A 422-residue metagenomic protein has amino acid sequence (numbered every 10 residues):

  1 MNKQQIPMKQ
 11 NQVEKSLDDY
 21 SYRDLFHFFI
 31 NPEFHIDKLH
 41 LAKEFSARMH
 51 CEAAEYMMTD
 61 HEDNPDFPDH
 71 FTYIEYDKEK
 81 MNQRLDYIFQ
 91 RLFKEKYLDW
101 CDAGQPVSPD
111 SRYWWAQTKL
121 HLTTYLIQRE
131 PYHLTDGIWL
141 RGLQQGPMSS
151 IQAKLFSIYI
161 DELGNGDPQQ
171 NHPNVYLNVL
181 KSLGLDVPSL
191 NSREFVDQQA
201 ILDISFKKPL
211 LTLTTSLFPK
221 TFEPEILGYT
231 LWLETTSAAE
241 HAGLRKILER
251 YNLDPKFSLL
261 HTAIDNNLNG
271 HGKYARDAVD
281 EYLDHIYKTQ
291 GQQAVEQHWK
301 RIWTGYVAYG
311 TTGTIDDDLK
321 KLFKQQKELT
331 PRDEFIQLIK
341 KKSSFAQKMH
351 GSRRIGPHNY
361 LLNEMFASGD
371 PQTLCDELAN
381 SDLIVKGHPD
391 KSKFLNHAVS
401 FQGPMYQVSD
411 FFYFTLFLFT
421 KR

Functional and structural regions predicted by a protein language model:
M1-R422: Non-heme di-metal
